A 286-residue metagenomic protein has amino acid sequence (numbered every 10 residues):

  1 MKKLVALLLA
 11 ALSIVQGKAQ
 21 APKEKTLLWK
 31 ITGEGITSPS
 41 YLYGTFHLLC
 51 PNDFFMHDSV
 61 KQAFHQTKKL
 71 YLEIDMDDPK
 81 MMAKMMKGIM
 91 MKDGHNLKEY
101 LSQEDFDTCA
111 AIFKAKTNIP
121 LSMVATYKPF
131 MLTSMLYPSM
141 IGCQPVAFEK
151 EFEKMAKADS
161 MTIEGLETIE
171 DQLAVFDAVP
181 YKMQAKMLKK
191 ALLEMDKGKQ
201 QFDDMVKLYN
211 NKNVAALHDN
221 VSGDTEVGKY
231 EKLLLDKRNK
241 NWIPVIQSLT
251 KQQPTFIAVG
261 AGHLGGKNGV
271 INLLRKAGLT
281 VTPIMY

Functional and structural regions predicted by a protein language model:
M1-E24: Bacterial Sec-dependent N-terminal signal peptides
A21, D53, L235-N239: A conditional alpha-helix N-cap/helix-loop micro-motif detector
E24, M56, F148-E149, N239-W242: Amphipathic coiled-coil/heptad-repeat helices and related helical stalk/stem segments that mediate oligomerization
L27-T32, Q247: Short, surface-exposed beta-strand/loop micro-motifs that present aromatic residues
K30-Y41, F46-E226: Structured, acidic catalytic/metal-binding patches in enzyme active sites
K229-Y286: A cross-kingdom marker for long, charged
